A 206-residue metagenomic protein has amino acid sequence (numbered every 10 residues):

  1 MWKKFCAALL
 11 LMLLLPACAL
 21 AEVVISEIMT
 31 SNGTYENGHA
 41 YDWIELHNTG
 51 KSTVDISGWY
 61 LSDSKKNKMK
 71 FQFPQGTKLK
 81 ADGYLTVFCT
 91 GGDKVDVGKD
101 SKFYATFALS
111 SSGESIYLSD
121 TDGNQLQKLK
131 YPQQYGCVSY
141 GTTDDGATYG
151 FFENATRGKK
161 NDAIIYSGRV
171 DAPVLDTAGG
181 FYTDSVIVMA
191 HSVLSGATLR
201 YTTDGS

Functional and structural regions predicted by a protein language model:
M1, L14, A163-Y166: Intrinsically disordered, low-complexity repeat and linker tracts
M1-L9: Bacterial N-terminal signal peptides that target proteins for export
A8-A17: Bacterial N-terminal signal peptides
A19-K65, A108-S112, L129-P132, I164-V174 (+1 more regions): A structural motif detector for short, solvent-exposed N-terminal "entry" segments of globular domains
E22-V24, T30-A40, N67-T148: Solvent-exposed beta-edge/loop recognition patches
V24, I28, K78-A81, V87 (+1 more regions): Short, compositionally stereotyped local motifs that mark structural "simplifiers"
G50, K65-N67, D122, G205: Solvent-exposed strand-loop boundary residues in beta-sheet-rich modules
Y60-S62, S115-Y117, T198-T202: Beta-strand signatures of extracellular beta-sandwich domains
